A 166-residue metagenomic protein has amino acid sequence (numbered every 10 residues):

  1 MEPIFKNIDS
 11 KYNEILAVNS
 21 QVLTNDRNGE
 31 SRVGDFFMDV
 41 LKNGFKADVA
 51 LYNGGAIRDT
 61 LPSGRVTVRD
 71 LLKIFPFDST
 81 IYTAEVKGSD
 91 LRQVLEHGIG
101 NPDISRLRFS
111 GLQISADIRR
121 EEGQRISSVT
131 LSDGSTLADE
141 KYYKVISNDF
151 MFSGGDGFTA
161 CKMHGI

Functional and structural regions predicted by a protein language model:
M1-N19, Q113-T130: Binuclear metal-dependent phosphoesterase catalytic core
Y12-T24, K73, F158-H164: Acidic/histidine-rich, surface-exposed loop or edge segments in extracytoplasmic proteins
N25-D26, D35: Phosphate-interacting basic helix/loop segments used at nucleotide- and nucleic-acid interfaces
S31, D35-I166: Feature captures C-terminal
